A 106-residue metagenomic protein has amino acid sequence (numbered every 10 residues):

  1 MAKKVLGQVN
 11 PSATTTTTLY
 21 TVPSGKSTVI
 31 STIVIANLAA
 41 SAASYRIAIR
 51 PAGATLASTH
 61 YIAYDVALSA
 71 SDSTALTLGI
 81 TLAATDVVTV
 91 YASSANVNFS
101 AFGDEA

Functional and structural regions predicted by a protein language model:
M1-T28, T32, G53, A83 (+1 more regions): C-terminal interaction-tip segments
A13, L38-A39, A54-A57: Short linear sequence motifs
I30-S31, A42-A48, T59, F99-F102: Short, hydrophobic/aromatic beta-strand segments
I35-A40, S93: Short solvent-exposed strand-capping/beta-turn motif centered on an Asx-Ser/Thr pair
I47, V88-V90: Hydrophobic beta-strand residues in large extracellular and virion-surface proteins
A52-V87: Intrinsically disordered, low-complexity Pro/Gly/Ser/Thr-rich segments with frequent PxxP/GP/PP motifs and embedded
